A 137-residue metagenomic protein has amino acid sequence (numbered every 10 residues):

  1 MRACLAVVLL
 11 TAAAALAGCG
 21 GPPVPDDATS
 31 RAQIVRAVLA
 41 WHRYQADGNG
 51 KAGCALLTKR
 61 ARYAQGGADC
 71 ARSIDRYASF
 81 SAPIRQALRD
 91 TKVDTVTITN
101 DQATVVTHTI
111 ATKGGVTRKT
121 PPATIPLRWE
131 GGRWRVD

Functional and structural regions predicted by a protein language model:
M1-A17: Sec-dependent bacterial lipoprotein signal peptides
C4, G18-D47: Short, low-complexity N-terminal intrinsically disordered segments enriched in polar/charged residues
C4-A6, G21, L56, R72: Residue-level detector of bioactive/disordered segments in secreted/extracellular proteins and virion assembly
R36, G50-I98: Short solvent-exposed beta->alpha transition segments
W41, G53, L127: Hydrophobic pocket/interface hotspot
Q45, L57, T109-A111: Short beta-strand segments enriched in hydrophobic/aromatic residues within well-folded beta-rich domains
A82-D90, D94-D137: Exposed beta-sheet edge and beta->alpha loop/turn motif
